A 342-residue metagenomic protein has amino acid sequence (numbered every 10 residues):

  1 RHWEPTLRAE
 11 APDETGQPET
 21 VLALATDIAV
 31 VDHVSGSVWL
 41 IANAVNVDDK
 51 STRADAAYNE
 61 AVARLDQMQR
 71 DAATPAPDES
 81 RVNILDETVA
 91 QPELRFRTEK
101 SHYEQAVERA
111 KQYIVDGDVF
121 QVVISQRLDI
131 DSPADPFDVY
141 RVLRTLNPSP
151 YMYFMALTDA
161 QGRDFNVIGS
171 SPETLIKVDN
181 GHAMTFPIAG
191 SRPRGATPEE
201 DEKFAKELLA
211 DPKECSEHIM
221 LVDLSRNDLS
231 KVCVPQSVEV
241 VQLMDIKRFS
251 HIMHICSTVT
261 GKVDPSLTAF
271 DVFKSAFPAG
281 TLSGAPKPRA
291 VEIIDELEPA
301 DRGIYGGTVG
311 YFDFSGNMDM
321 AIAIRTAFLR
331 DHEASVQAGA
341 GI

Functional and structural regions predicted by a protein language model:
R1-I342: Extended alpha-helical targeting/anchoring segments, especially N-terminal organellar/secretory targeting helices
